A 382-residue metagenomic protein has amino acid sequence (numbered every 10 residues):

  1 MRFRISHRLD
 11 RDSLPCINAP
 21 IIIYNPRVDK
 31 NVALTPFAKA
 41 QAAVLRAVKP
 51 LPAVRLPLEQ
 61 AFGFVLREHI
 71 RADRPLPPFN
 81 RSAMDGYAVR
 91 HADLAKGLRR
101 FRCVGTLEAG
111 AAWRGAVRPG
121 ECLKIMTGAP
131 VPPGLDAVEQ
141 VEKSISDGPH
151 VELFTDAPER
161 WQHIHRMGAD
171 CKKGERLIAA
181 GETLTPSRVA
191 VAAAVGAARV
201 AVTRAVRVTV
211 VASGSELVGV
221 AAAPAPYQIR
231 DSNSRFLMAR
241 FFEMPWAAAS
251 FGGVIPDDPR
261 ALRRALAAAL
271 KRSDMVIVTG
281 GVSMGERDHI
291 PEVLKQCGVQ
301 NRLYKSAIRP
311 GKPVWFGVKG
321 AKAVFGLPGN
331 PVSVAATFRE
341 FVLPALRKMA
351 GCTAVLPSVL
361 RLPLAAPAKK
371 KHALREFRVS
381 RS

Functional and structural regions predicted by a protein language model:
M1-I23: Intrinsic disorder/low-complexity segments
I17-L98, T353-F377: Short, low-complexity N-terminal leaders and the immediately following helix N-cap/first helix
I23, K30-F37, A198-L327, P331-T337: Helix-rich terminal scaffold detector
I23-N31, F37-A38, Y87-P256: Short, glycine/charged-enriched hinge/interface segments at domain edges or termini
A33, F37-Q41, V54, L58 (+15 more regions): Generic structural signal for well-ordered, non-membrane alpha-helical segments in soluble metabolic enzymes
L45-P52, H69, V131, E175 (+11 more regions): Structural signal for hydrophobic packing residues in well-ordered secondary-structure cores of soluble enzyme domains
V54-E59, G63, E68, R81 (+3 more regions): Flexible glycine/proline-rich
H69-P75, I125, Q162-I164, A193-R199 (+3 more regions): Glycine-rich, charged/polar anion/phosphate-binding loops that engage phosphate groups from diverse ligands
